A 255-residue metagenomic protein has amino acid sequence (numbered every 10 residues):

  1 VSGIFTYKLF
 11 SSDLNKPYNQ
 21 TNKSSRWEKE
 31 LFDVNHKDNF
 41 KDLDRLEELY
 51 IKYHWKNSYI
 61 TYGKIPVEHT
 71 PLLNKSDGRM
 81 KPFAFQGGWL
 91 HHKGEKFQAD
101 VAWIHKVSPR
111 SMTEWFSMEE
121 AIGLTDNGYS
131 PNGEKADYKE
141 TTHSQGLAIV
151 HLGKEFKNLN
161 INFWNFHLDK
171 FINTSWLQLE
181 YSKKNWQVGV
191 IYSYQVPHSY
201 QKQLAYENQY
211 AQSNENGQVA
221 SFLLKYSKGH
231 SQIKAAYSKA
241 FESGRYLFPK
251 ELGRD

Functional and structural regions predicted by a protein language model:
V1-E120, G153-L159: Outer membrane beta-barrel
V1-G3, I60-Y62, A99-V101, I161-F163 (+4 more regions): Membrane-embedded beta-strand positions of outer-membrane beta-barrel proteins
S2-T6, I65-V67, I104-K106, W164-L168 (+3 more regions): Outer-membrane beta-barrel pore domains and translocons
S11, D100-H143, L147, K184-D255: Outer-membrane beta-barrel translocator/channel fold
V34-D42, N74-R79, A136-T141, W164-L168 (+1 more regions): Outer-membrane beta-barrel domain signature
D44, P82-F83, Q145, I172-T174 (+2 more regions): Membrane-spanning beta-strands of outer-membrane beta-barrel proteins
I51-K56, Y62, Q86-G94, I122-N127 (+3 more regions): Feature captures outer-membrane beta-barrel proteins of Gram-negative bacteria and organelles
V67, G78-P82, V107-R110, T142-S144 (+1 more regions): Solvent-exposed loop/turn segments connecting transmembrane beta-strands in outer-membrane beta-barrel proteins
